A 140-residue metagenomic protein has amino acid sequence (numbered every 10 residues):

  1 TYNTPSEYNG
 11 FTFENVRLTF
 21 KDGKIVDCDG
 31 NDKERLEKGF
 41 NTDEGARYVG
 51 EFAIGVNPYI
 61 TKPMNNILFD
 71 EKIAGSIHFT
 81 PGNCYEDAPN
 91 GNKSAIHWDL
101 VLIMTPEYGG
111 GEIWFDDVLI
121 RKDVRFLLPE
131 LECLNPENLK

Functional and structural regions predicted by a protein language model:
T1-K140: Metal/cofactor-centered catalytic core regions of large enzymes
